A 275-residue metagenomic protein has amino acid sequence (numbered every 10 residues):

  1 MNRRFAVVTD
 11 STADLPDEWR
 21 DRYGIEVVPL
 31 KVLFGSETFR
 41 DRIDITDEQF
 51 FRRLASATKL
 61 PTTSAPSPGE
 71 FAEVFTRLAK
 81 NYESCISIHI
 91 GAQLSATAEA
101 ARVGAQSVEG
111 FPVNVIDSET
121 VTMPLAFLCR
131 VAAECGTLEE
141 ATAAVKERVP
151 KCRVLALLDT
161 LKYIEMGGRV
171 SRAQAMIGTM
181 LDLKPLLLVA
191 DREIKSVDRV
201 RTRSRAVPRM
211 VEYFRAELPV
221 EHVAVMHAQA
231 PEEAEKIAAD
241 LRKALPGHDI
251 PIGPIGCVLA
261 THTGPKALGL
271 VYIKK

Functional and structural regions predicted by a protein language model:
M1, E73-E83, Y213-P219: Glycine-rich phosphate/diphosphate-binding loops that line cofactor/substrate pockets in enzymes
R3, S11-R22, E26, L30-L33 (+3 more regions): Mixed-charge interfacial surface used for oligomerization/domain docking and macromolecular partner engagement
A6, S84-I86, H222: Structural motif
T38-G110: Class I S-adenosyl-L-methionine
T62, S87, V115, A224-V225: Short catalytic-loop micro-motif centered on adjacent basic/acidic residues
